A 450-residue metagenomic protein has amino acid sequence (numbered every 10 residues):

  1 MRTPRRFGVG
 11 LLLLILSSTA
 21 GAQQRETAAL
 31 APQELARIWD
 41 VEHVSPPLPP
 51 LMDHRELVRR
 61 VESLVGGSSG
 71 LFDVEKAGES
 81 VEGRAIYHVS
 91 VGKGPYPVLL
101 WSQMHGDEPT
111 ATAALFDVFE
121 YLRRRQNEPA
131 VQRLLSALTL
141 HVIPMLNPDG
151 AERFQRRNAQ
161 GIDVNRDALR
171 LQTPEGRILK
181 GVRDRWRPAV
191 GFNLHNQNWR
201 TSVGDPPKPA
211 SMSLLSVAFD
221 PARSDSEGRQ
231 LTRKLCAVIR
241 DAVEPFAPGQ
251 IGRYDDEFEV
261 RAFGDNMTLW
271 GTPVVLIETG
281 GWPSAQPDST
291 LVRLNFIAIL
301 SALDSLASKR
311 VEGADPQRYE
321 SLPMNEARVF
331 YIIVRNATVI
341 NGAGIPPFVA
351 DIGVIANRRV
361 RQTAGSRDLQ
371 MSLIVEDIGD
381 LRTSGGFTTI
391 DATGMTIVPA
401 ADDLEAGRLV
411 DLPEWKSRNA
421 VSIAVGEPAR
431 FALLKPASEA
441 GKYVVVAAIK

Functional and structural regions predicted by a protein language model:
M1-V9: Bacterial N-terminal signal peptides that target proteins for export
G8-S18: Bacterial N-terminal signal peptides
Q23-M52, W186, S213-K450: C-terminal accessory segments enriched in acidic
R25-A85: Short glycine- and acidic-rich boundary segments immediately preceding or forming the N-terminal edge of structured
S63-S68, S80, V118-R125, V182-R185 (+2 more regions): Structured segments of extracytoplasmic/periplasmic soluble domains in secreted or envelope-associated proteins
D73-A77, N127-V131, Q250-D256: Surface-exposed patches in mature extracellular/periplasmic domains of secreted proteins
H88-P95: Short beta-strand-to-loop junctions in surface cap/lid or active-site-entrance loops
P95-M104, E108-G249, T268: Active-site/substrate-binding loop(s) of hydrolase catalytic cores
